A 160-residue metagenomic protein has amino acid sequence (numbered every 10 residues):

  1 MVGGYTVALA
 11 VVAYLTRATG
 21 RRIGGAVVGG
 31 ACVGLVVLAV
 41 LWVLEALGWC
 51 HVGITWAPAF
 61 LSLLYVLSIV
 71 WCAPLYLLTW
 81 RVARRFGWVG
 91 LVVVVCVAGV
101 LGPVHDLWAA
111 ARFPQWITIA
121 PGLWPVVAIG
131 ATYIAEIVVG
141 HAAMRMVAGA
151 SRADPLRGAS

Functional and structural regions predicted by a protein language model:
M1-S160: Aromatic-rich, lipid-facing transmembrane alpha helices and their immediate juxtamembrane interface loops in integral
